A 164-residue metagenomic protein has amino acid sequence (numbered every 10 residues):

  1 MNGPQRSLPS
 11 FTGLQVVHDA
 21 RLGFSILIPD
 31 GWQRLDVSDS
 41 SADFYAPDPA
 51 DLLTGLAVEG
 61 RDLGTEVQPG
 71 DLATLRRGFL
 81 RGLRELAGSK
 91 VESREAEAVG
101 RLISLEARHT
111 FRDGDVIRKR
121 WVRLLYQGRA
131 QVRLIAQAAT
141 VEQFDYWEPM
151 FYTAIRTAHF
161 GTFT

Functional and structural regions predicted by a protein language model:
M1-F11, R34-R133: Conserved polar/disulfide-associated segments of primarily extracytoplasmic proteins
L14-L27, W147: Short aromatic-glycine motifs in intrinsically disordered, low-complexity regions
R21-D39: Proline-anchored loop/turn motifs at beta-strand termini and strand-loop-strand connectors
L22, P69-A73, F144-E148: Generic detection of long, well-ordered alpha-helical segments
G23-I28, A57-E59, H159: Short beta-strand segments and strand-loop junctions that repeat across beta-rich extracellular domains
W32, V132-T164: Surface-exposed amphipathic alpha-helical segments
